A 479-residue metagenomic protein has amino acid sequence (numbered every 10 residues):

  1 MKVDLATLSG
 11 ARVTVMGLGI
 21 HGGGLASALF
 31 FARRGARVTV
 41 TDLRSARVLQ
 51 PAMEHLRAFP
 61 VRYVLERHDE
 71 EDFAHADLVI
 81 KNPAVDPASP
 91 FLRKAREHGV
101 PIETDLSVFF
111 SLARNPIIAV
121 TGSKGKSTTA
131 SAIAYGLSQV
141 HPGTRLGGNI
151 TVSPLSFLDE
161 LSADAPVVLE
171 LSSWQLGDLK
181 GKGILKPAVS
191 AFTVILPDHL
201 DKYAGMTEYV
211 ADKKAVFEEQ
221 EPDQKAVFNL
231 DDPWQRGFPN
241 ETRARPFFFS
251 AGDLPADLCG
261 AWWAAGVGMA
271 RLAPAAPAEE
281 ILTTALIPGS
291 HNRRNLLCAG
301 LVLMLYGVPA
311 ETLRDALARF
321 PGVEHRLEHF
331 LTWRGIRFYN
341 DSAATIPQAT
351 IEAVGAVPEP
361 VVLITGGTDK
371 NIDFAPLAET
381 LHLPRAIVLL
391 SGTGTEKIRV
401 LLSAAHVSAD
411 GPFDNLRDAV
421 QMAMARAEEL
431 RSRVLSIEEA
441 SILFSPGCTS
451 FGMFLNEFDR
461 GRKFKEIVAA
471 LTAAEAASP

Functional and structural regions predicted by a protein language model:
M1-T104, P288, L471-A474: N-terminal leader/targeting and accessory segments in enzymes
K2-R12, S27-R34, G143, E280-P384: Nucleotide phosphate-binding/pyrophosphate-handling subdomain across enzymes that bind or process nucleotide phosphates
F31, V79, V120, N149 (+11 more regions): Residue-level signal for inorganic ion chemistry
A36-R44, A226-L230, I364-T365, P384-T393: Short internal beta-strands
T39-L43, L65-R67, E103-S107, R243-W263 (+4 more regions): Beta-strand->loop->alpha-helix junctions that form or flank phosphate-binding loops in nucleotide-handling enzymes
A52-R57, V61-Y63, A375-A440, P479: C-terminal helical cap/extension that packs against the catalytic core of soluble nucleotide-cofactor enzymes
E70-D72, P83-L230, W234-A244, K465-P479: Phosphate-binding loop of NTP-binding sites
P446-A473: Glycine/aspartate-rich loop-and-adjacent alpha/beta segment that forms the canonical ThDP
